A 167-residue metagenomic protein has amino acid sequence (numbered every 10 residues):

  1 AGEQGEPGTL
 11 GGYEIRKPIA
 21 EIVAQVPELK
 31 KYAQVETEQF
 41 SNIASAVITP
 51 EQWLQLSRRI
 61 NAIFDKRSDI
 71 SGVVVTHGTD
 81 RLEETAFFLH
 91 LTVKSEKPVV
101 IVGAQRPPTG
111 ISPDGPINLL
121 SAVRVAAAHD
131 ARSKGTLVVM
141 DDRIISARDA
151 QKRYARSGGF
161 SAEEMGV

Functional and structural regions predicted by a protein language model:
A1-V167: Active-site histidine-anchored catalytic micro-motif
